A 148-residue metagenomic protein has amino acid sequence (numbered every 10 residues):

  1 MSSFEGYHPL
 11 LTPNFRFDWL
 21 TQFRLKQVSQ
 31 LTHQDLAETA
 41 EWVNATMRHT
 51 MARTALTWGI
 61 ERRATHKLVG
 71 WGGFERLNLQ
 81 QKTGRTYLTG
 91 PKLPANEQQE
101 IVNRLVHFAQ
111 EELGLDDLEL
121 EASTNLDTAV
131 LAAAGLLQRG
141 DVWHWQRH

Functional and structural regions predicted by a protein language model:
M1-P94, H107-H148: GNAT-family acyltransferases
N96-L105: Conserved acetyl-CoA pyrophosphate-binding loop and the N-cap/start of the following alpha-helix in GNAT-like
